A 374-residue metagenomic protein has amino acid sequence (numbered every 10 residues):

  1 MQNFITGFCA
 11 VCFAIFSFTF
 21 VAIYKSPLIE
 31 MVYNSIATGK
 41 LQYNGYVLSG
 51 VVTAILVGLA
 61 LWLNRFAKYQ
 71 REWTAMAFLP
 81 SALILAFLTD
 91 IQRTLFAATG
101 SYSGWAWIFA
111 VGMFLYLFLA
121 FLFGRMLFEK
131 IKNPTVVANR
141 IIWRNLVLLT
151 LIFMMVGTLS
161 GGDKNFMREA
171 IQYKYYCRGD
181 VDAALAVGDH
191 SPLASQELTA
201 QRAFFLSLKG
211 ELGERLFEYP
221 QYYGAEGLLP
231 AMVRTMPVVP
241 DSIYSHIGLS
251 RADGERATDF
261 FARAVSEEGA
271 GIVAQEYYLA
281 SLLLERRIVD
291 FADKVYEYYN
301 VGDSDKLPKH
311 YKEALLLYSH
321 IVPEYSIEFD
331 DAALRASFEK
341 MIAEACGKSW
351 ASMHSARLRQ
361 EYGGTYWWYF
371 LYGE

Functional and structural regions predicted by a protein language model:
M1, N34-A37, E72, L127-I141: Membrane-interfacial, low-structure loops and terminal tails that flank and connect transmembrane helices in multi-pass
M1-P80: Membrane-anchoring hydrophobic segments
F16-A22, L79-D90, L151-G157: Aromatic-anchored segments of alpha-helical transmembrane domains
A75-N133: Membrane-embedded alpha-helical segments of integral membrane proteins
N133-I141, S160, R168, Q172: Canonical alpha-helical transmembrane segment with a positive-inside/aromatic-interface signature
A138-D163: Internal/C-terminal transmembrane anchor helices
G161-V295: Soluble catalytic regions of membrane-associated enzymes that act on cell-envelope and secretory-pathway components
S250-E374: Solvent-exposed soluble domains appended to multi-pass membrane proteins
